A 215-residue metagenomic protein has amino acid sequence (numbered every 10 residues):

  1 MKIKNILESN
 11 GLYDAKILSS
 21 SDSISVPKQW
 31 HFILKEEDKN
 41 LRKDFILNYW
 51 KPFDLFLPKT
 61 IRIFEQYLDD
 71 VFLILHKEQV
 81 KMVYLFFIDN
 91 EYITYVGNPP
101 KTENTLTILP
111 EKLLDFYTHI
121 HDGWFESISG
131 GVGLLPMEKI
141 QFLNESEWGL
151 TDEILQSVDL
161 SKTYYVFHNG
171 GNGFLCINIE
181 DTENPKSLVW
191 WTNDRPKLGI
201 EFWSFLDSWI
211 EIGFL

Functional and structural regions predicted by a protein language model:
M1-G173: A surface-exposed partner-binding patch
S157-L160, Y165-L215: A recognition module on extended beta-rich or small alphabeta surfaces enriched in W/G with H and D/E
